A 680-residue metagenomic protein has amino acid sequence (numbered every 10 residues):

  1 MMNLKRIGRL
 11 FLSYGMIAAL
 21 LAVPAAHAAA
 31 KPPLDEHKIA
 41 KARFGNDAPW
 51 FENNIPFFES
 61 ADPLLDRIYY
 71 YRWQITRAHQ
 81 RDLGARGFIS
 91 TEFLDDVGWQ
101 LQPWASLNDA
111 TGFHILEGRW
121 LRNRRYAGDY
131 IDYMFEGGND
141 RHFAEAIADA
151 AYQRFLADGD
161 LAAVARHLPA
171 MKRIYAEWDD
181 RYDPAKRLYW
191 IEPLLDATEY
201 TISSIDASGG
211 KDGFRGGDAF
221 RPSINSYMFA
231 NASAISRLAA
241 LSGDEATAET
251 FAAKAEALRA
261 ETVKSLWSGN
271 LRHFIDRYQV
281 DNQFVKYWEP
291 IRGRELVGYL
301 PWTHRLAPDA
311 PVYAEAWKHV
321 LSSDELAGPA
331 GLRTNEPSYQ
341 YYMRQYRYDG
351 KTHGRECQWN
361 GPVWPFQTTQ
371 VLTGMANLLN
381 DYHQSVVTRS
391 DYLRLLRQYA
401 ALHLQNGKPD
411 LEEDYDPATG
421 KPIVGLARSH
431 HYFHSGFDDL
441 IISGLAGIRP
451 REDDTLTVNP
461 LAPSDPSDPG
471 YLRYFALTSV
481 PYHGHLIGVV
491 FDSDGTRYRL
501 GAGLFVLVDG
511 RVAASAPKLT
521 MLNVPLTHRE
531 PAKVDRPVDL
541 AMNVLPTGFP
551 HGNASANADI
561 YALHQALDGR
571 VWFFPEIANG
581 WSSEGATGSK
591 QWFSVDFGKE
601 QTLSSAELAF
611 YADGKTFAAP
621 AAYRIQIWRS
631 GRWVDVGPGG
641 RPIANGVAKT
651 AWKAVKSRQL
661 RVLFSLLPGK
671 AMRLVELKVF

Functional and structural regions predicted by a protein language model:
P24-Q102, L161-A163, K172-D179, R237-L241 (+5 more regions): Acidic/polar, glycine-enriched structural segments that form the non-catalytic walls/loops of the carbohydrate-binding
P33-D35, I39-E52, P56-S60, D66-Y71 (+6 more regions): Catalytic cores of carbohydrate-active enzymes
H37-A40, F44, W104-G210, R221-F229 (+6 more regions): Aromatic-rich carbohydrate-recognition surfaces in CAZymes
E59-Y69, D82-R86, G118-D132, G138 (+6 more regions): Structural helix-adjacent loops and short alpha-helical linkers that scaffold large soluble proteins
L64-A105, E117-F135, P184-F220, V263-V363 (+1 more regions): Extended glycan-interaction surfaces of carbohydrate-active proteins
Y71, I75, P103, R154 (+3 more regions): C-terminal capping/lid segments that line or modulate ligand- or cofactor-binding pockets
L526-E600, A609-A619, P642, G646 (+1 more regions): Disordered, acidic Ser/Thr/Pro-rich linker "stalks" and the adjacent N-terminal cap of the next globular domain
S589, K615-F680: Trp- and acidic/polar-enriched beta-sheet ligand-binding modules for extracellular glycan and matrix recognition
